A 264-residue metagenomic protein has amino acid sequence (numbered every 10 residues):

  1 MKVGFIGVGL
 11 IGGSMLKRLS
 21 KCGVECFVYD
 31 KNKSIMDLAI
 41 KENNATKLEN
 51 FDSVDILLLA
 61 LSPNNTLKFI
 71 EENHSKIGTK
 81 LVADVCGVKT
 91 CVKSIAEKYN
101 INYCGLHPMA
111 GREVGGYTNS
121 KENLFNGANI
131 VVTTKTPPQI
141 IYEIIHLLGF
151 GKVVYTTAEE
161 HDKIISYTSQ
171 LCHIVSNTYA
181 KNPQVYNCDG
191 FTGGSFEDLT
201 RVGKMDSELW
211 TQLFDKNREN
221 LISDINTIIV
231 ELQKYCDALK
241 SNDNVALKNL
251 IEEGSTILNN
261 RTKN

Functional and structural regions predicted by a protein language model:
M1-L48: NAD(P)+-binding Rossmann beta1-loop-alpha1 motif at the extreme N-terminus of oxidoreductases
K2, E25, N102, N129 (+1 more regions): Residues at the starts of beta-strands that form the adenosine-phosphate
K31, L61, V85: Short beta->alpha hinge that forms the Motif I/post-I loop of the SAM-binding pocket
N50-H74: Rossmann-like NAD(P)-binding element
F69-T118: Rossmann-like NAD(P)(H) cofactor-binding subdomain of soluble oxidoreductases
E122-R201: Internal alpha-helical scaffold of NAD(P)-dependent oxidoreductase catalytic cores
N187-L258: Interdomain hinge/lid region at the active-site interface of Rossmann-like NAD(P)-dependent oxidoreductases
